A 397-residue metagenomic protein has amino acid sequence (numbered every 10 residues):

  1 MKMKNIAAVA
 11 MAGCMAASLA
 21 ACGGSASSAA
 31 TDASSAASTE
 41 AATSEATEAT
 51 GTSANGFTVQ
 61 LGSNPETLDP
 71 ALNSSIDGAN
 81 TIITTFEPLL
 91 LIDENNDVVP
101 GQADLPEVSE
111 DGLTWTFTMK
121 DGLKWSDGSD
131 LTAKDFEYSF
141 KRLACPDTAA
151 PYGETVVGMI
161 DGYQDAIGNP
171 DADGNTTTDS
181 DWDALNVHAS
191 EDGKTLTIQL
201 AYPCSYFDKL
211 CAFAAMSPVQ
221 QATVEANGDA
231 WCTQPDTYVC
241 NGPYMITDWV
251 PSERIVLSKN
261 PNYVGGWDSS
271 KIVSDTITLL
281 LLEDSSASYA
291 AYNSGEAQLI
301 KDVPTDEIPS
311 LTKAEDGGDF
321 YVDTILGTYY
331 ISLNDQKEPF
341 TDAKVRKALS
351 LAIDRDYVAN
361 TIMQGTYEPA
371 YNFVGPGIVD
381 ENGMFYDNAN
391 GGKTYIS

Functional and structural regions predicted by a protein language model:
I6, E368-S397: Structural transition elements
C22-A33: Bacterial lipoprotein signal-peptidase II cleavage site
Q60-E110, V239: N-terminal lobe/hinge region of extracytoplasmic solute-binding protein
D104-G158, T197, P339-T341: Aromatic- and charge-enriched surface segment that lines or borders ligand/interaction sites
P151-A222: Surface-exposed binding/hinge segments that line and control ligand-binding clefts or catalytic entry sites
W182, G193, L200-K271, T276: Gly/Pro-rich hinge or "lid" segments in bacterial periplasmic/extracellular proteins
D229, N262-S310: Ligand-site clamp/hinge motif
L311, V322, Q336, F340-D380: Periplasmic-binding protein-like
